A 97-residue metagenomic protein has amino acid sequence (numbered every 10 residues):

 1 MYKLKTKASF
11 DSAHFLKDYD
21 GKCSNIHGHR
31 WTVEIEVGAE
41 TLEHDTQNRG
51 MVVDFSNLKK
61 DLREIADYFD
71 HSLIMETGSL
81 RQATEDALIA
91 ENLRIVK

Functional and structural regions predicted by a protein language model:
M1-K97: Charge-rich, low-complexity N-terminal segments
